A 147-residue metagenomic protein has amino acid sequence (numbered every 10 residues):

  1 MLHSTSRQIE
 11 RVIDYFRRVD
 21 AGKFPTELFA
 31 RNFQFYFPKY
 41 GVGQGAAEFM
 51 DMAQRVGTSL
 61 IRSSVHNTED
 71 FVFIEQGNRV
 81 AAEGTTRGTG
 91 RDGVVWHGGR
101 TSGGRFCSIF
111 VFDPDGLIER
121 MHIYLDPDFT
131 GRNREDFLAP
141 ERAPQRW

Functional and structural regions predicted by a protein language model:
L2, S6-I9, G22-N78, G84-T85: A solvent-exposed, acidic/Ser-Thr-rich amphipathic alpha-helical stretch
N67-F73, R105-V111, L125: Hydrophobic/aromatic beta-strand elements that line small-molecule binding cavities or substrate pockets in beta-rich
V72-A81, V111-E119: A short, structured loop/turn motif at beta-sheet edges
G84-T86, I123-Y124: Short, well-ordered beta-to-alpha junction loops that form the rim of enzyme active sites and present histidine/acidic
T85-P114: Exposed beta-sheet edge and beta->alpha loop/turn motif
R120-W147: Low-complexity, intrinsically disordered terminal/linker segments enriched in charged and Gly/Pro repeats
